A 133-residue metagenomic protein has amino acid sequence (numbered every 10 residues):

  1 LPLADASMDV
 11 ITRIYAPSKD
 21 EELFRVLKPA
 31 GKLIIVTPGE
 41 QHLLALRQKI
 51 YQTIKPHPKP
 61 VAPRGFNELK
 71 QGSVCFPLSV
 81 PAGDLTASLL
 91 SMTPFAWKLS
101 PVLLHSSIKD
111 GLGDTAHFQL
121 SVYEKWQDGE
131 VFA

Functional and structural regions predicted by a protein language model:
L1, K19-E21, L43: Short, well-ordered alpha-helical microsegments
L1-V10: A short acidic, Gly/Pro-enriched loop at the edge of an enzyme's catalytic core that lines a small-molecule cofactor
D9, I14, V36: Residues lining the SAM
S18-I34: A short glycine-rich, Lys/Arg-flanked "PGG" loop and its adjoining helix->strand segment in the class I
K32-R64: Conserved class I S-adenosyl-L-methionine
E68-K70: Residue-level detector of beta-propeller blades
V74-A133: Conserved Class I S-adenosyl-L-methionine
